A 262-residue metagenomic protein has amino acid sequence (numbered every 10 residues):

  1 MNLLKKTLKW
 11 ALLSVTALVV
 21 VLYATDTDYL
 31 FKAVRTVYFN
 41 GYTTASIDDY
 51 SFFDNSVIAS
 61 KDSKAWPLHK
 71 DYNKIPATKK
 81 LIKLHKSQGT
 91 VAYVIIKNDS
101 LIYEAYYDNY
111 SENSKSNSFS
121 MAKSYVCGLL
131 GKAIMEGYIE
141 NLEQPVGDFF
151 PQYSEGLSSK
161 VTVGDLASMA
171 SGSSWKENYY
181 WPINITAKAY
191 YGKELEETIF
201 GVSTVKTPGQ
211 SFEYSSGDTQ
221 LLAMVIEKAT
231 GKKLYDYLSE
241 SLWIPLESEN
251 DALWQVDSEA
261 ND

Functional and structural regions predicted by a protein language model:
N2-Y110, I139: N-terminal leader/targeting segments and the immediately adjacent pre-domain N-terminus
K86, S111-M121: A short, polar/charged loop-to-alpha-helix boundary motif
V94-Y106, A189-T198, W243-V256: Acidic-glycine-rich active-site phosphate/pyrophosphate-binding loop
D99, N117-L142, L166, L222-I226: Active-site SXXK
S111-E112, S203-P208, D218-Q220, S258-D262: Flexible glycine/proline-enriched surface loops and loop-helix/loop-strand junctions
E136-S174, G201, A229-D262: Active-site helix/loop module of the DD-peptidase/beta-lactamase fold, centered on the serine-lysine SxxK catalytic
W175, W181-I183, Q210: His/Met- and acidic-residue-enriched segments that coordinate or traffic transition-metal cofactors and support
A187, Y191, Q210-D218, T230 (+1 more regions): Short, contiguous, pocket-lining structural segments that sit at or immediately flank catalytic/ligand-binding sites
